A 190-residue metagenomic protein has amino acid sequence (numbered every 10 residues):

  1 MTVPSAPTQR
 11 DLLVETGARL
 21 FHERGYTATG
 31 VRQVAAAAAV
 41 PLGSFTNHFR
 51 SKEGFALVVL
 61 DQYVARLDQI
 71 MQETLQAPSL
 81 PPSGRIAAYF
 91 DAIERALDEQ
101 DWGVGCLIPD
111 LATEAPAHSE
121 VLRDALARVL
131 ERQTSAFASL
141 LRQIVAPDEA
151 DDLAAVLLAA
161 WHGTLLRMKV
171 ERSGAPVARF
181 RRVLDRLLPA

Functional and structural regions predicted by a protein language model:
M1-T8, L12: N-terminal intrinsically disordered/low-complexity leader segments
L12, T16-V58: Helix-turn-helix
L13-F21, Y63, I93, W161: Short hydrophobic clusters on alpha-helical segments that form packing/core surfaces in small helical domains
V58, Q72-G103, L153-L157: Hydrophobic alpha-helical connector segments
D61-L67: Short, basic, alpha-helical segments at the C-terminal edge of helix-turn-helix-like DNA-binding modules
D68, G84-D91, A117-V145, A155 (+2 more regions): Amphipathic alpha-helical packing segments from all-alpha helical-bundle domains
R85, E99-D124: Amphipathic alpha-helical segments used for helix-helix packing
V104, P109, T113, D148-R167 (+2 more regions): Hydrophobic alpha-helical segments that form the core of small-molecule binding pockets and/or dimer interfaces
